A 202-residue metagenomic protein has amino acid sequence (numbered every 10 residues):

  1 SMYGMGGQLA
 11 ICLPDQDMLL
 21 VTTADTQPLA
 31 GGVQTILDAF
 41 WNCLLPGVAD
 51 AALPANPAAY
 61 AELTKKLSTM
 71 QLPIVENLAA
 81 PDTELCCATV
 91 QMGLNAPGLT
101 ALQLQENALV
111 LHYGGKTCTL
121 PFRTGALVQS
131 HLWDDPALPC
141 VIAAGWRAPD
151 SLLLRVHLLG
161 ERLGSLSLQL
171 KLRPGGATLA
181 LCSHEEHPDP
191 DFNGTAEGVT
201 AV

Functional and structural regions predicted by a protein language model:
S1-R123, H131-A137, L158-V202: Catalytic loop of the DD-peptidase/beta-lactamase superfamily, centered on the K-T-G motif and neighboring
V128, P139-V141: Short structured motifs
A144-W146: Long terminal regulatory regions of eukaryotic proteins
A148-D150: Residue-level recognition of beta-strand termini and adjacent short loop/turns
